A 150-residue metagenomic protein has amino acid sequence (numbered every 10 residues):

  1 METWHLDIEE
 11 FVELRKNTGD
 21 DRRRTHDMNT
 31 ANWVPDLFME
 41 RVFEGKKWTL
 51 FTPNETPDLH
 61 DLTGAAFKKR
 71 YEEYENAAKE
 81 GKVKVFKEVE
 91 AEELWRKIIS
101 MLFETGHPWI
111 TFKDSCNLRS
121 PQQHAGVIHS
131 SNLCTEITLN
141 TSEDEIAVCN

Functional and structural regions predicted by a protein language model:
M1-N150: Active-site cavity-forming subdomains of large catalytic enzyme subunits
